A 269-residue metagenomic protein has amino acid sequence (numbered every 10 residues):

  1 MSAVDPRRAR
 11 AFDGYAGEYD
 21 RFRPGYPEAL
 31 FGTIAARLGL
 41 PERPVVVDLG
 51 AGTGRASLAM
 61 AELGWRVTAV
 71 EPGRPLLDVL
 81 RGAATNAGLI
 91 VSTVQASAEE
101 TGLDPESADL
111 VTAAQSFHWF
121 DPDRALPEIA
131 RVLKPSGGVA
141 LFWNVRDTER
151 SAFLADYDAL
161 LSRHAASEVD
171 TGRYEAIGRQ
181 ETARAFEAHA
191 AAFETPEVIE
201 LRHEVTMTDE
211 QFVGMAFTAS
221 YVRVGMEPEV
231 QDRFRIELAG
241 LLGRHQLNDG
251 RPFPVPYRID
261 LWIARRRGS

Functional and structural regions predicted by a protein language model:
M1-E42: Conserved class I S-adenosyl-L-methionine
R43-P44, E106: Nucleotide donor/acceptor-binding cores
V45-V47, T53-E100: Class I SAM-dependent methyltransferase SAM/SAH-binding core
E100-L110: A short acidic, Gly/Pro-enriched loop at the edge of an enzyme's catalytic core that lines a small-molecule cofactor
D109-D123: A short SAM/SAH-binding and catalytic strip from SAM-dependent methyltransferases
D123-P135: A short glycine-rich, Lys/Arg-flanked "PGG" loop and its adjoining helix->strand segment in the class I
K134-V205: Conserved catalytic/acceptor-binding region of the Class I
G178-S269: Conserved Class I S-adenosyl-L-methionine
